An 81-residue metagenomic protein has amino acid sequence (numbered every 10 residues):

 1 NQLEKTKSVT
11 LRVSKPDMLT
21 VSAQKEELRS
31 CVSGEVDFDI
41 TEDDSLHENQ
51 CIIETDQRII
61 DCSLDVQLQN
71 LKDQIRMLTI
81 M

Functional and structural regions predicted by a protein language model:
N1-I52, D56-M81: Elongated, mostly alpha-helical coiled-coil "stalk/stator" tethers of large membrane protein machines
